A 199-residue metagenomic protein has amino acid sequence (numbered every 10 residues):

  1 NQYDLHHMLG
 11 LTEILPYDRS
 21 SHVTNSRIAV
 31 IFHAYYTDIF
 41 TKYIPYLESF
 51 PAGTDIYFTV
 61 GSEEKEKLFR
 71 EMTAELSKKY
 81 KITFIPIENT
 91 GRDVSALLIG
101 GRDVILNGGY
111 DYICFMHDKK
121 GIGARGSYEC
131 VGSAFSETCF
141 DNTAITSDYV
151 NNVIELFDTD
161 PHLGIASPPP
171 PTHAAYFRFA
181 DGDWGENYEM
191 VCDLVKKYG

Functional and structural regions predicted by a protein language model:
N1-G199: ER/Golgi luminal nucleotide-sugar-dependent glycosyltransferases, focusing on the catalytic module
